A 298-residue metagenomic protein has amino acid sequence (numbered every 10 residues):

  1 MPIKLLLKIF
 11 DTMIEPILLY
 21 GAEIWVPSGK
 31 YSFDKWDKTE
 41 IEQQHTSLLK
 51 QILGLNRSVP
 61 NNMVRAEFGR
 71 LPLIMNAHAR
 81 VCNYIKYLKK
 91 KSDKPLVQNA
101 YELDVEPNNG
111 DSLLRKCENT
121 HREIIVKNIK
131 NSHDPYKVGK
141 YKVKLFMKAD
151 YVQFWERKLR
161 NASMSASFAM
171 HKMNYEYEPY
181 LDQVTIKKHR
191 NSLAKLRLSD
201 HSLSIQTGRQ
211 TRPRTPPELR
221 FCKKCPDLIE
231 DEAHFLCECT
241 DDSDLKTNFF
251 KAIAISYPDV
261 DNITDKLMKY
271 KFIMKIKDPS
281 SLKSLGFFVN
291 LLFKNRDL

Functional and structural regions predicted by a protein language model:
M1-K8, K30-T39, R209-T215: Conserved, non-catalytic sequence blocks in retroelement Pol enzymes and Pol-derived host proteins
M1-V26, P95: Basic, alpha-helical interaction scaffolds
L7, I52-R57, P217-C225: Short, hydrophobic/aliphatic alpha-helical segments
F10, A22, D37-H45, K50 (+1 more regions): Extended C-terminal regions of large enzymes
I14-K30, R65-G69, L193, E230-C239: Short, conserved catalytic/metal-binding micro-motifs enriched in Asp/Glu and His
L19, T46, L53, L73 (+4 more regions): Short amphipathic alpha-helices and their capping/turn residues within compact interaction modules
V26-K38, N61, V260: Short, glycine/acidic-rich hinge or "gate" loops at secondary-structure transitions that mediate conformational
R160-L298: Family-specific functional microsites
